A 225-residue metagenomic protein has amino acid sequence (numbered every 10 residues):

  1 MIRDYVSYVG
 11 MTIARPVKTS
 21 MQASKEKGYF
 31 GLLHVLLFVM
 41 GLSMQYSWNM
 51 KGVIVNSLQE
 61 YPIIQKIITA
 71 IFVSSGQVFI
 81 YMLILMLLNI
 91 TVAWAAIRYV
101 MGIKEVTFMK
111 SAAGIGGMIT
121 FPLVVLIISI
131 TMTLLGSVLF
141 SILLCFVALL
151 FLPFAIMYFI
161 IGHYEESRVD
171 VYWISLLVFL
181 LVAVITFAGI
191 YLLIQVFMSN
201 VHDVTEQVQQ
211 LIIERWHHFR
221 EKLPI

Functional and structural regions predicted by a protein language model:
M1-F38: N-terminal juxtamembrane cytosolic/stromal segments of multi-pass membrane proteins
P16, V53-I71: Perimembrane loop-to-helix junctions flanking transmembrane segments
Q22-K27, V100-M109, G162-W173: Membrane-interface helix-boundary motifs at transmembrane edges
L37-Y46, L85-N89, A93, F121 (+4 more regions): Alpha-helical transmembrane segments of multipass membrane proteins
M44-E60, L192-T205: Membrane-helix interface motif
S47-V55, G102-E105, L126-G136: Transmembrane helix-loop junctions in multi-pass membrane proteins
K66-I130: Alpha-helical transmembrane segments with an aromatic anchor "belt"
I130-T133, V138-I225: Terminal transmembrane helical module of multi-pass membrane proteins
